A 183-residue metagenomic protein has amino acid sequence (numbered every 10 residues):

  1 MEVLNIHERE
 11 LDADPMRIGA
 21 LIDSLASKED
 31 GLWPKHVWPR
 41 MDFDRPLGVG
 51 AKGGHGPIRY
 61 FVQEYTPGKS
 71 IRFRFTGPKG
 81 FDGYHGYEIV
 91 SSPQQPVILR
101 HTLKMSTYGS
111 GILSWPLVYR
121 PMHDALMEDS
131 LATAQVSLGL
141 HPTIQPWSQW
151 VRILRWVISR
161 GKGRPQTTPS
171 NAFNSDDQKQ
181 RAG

Functional and structural regions predicted by a protein language model:
M1-D44, W156-G183: Hydrophobic ligand-binding cavity/cleft-lining segments
L4-I6, H55-Y60, F81-G86: Short, surface-exposed coil-to-beta transition loops
I18-L25, V62, I71-F73, L99-H101 (+1 more regions): Hydrophobic pocket/interface hotspot
W38-D42, Y60-Y65: Short, exposed beta-strand/loop patches in secreted or surface proteins that constitute
P46-G54, R72-P78: Short beta-strand segments that buttress and anchor functional surface loops
G48-A51, H55-P57, L117-D129, S159-D176: Low-complexity, charge- and small-residue-enriched intrinsically disordered regions
T66-I71, Q94: Short, conserved beta-turn/loop elements at beta-strand boundaries and strand-helix junctions
G77-Q149: Beta-strand/loop substructures that line and gate deep hydrophobic ligand-binding cavities in soluble
